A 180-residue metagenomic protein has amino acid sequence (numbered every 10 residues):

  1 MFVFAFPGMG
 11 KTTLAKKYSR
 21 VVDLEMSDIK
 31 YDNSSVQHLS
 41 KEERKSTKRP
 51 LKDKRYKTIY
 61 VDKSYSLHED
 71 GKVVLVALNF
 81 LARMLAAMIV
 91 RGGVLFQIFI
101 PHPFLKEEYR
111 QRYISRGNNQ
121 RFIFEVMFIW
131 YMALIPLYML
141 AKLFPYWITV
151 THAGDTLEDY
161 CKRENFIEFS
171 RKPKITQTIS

Functional and structural regions predicted by a protein language model:
M1-Y18: Glycine-rich phosphate-binding P-loop
A5-P7, V76-F80, P101-H102, V150-A153: Structural motif
L14, M84-G92, R112, P136-L140 (+1 more regions): Short, aromatic/basic amphipathic alpha-helical patches
R20-R91: Conserved nucleotide-sensing/catalytic segment adjacent to the nucleotide-binding pocket in NTP-handling enzymes
V21-D23, L95-I98, P145-T149: Conserved beta-strand scaffold positions in the cores of enzyme catalytic domains, especially in NTP/NDP-utilizing
D28-N33, H102-E108, L140, T151-Y160: A short acidic, often aromatic-flanked loop/helix-cap motif at beta-alpha or helix-coil junctions that lines enzyme
L78, G92-Y113: Conserved phosphate-donor/acceptor-positioning beta-strand/loop module used by diverse small-molecule
N118-I179: Small-molecule kinase domains that catalyze NTP-dependent phosphoryl transfer to phosphate-bearing small molecules
